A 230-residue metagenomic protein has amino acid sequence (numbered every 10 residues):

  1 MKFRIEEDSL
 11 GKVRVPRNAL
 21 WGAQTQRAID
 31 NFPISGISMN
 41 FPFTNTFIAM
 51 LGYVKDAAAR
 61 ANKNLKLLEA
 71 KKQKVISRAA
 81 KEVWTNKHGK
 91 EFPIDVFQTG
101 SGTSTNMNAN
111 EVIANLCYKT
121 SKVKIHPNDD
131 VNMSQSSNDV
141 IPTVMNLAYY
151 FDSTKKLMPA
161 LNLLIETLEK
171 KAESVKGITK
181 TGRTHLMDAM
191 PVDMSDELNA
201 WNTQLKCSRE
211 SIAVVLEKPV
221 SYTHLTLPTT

Functional and structural regions predicted by a protein language model:
M1-Y222: A helix-coil-helix interface module used to build multimeric assemblies and to scaffold catalytic/cofactor sites
T223-T229: Conserved small/polar residues in nucleotide/adenosyl-binding loops
